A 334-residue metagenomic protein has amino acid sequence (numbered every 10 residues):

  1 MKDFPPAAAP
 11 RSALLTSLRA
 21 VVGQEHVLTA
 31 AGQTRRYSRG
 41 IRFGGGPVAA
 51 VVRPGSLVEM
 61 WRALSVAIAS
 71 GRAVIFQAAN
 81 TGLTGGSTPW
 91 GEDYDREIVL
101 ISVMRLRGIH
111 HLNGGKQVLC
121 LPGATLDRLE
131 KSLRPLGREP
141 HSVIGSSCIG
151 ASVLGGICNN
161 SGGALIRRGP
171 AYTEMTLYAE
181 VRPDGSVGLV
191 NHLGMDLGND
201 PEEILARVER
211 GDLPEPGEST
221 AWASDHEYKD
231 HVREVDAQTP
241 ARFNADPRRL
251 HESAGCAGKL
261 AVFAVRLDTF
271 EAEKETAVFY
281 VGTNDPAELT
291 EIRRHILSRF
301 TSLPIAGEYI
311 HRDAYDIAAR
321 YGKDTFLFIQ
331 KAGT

Functional and structural regions predicted by a protein language model:
M1-A69, G82-L119, G145, L267 (+1 more regions): N-terminal flexible segment immediately upstream of the FAD-binding catalytic core in FAD-dependent oxidoreductases
R11-A13, E59-R62, R128, P286-I292: Short, conserved charged micro-motifs
V22, A69-R72, G137-P140, L297-A306: A common structural junction motif
S56, T81, K116-Q117, A124-L129 (+1 more regions): Short, structural beta-strand-to-alpha-helix junction motif
Q77-G86, I144-L154, I310-D313: Short, glycine/charge-rich beta-strand/loop segments that flank catalytic centers and engage negatively charged groups
H110, D127, R134-R138, S142-E288: FAD-binding subdomain of flavoenzyme oxidoreductases
R266-E271, A277-T334: C-terminal substrate-recognition/cap domain of FAD-linked oxidoreductases
